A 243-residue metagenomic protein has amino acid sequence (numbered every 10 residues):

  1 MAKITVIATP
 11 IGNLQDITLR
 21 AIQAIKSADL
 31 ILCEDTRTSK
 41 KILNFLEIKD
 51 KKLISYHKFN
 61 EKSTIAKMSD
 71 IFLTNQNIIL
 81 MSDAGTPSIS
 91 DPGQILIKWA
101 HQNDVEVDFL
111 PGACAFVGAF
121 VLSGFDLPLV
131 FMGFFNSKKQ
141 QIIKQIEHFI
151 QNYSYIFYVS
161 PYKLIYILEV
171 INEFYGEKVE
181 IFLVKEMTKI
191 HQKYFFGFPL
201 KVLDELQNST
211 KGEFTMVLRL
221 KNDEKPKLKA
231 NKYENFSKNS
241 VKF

Functional and structural regions predicted by a protein language model:
M1-K58: Glycine-rich, flexible N-terminal cofactor/catalytic loop recognition
A2, Q76-N77, S154-F243: A contiguous loop/helix-start segment that scaffolds small-molecule binding in enzyme catalytic cores
I25-I31, D104-V107, S154-Y155: Short active-site oxyanion
R37-S39, G85-T86, A115, K163 (+1 more regions): Alpha-helix capping/helix-boundary segments
D50-H57, V107-D108, L127-G133, K178-V184: Short hydrophobic/aromatic-enriched beta-strand-loop microsegments
S55-K62, F135-K139: Conserved helicase motor
I65-C114: Glycine/small-residue-rich loop that forms an oxyanion/phosphate-binding "nest" at active or ligand-binding sites
I95-Q151: Class I SAM-dependent methyltransferase SAM-binding "motif I" and its flanking Rossmann-like core
